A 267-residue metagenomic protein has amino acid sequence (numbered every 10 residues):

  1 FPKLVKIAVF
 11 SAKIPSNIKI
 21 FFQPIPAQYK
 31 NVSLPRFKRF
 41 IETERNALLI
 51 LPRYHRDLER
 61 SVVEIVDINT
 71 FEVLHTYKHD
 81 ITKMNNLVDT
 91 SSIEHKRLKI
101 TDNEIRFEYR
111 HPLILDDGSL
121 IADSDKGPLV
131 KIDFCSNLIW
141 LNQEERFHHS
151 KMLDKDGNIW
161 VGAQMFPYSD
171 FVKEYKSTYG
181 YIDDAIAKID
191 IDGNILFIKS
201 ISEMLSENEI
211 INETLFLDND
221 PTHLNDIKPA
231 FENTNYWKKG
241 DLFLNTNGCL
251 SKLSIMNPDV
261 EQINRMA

Functional and structural regions predicted by a protein language model:
F1-A267: Histidine-/acidic-rich catalytic cores in large beta-rich domains
